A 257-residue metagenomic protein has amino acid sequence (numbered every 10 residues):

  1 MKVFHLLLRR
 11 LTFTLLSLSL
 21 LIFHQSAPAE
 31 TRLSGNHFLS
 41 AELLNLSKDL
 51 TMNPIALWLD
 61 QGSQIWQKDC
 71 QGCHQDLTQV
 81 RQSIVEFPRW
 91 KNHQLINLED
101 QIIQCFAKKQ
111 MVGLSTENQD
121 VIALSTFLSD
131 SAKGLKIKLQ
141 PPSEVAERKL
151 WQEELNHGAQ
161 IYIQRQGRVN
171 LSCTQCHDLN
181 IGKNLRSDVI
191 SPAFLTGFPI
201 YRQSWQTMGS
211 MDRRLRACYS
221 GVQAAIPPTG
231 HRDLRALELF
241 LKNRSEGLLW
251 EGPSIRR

Functional and structural regions predicted by a protein language model:
V3, L7-L8, S17-L57, R89-N156 (+3 more regions): Post-cleavage N-terminal segment of exported redox proteins
L50-T78: N-terminal, post-signal-peptide region of Sec/Tat-exported proteins
S63, S129-N184: Surface-exposed interaction/gating patches
Q64, G158-I163, S172, L185 (+3 more regions): Long compositionally biased, domain-poor regions of proteins
K68-T78, L124, G158, N170-N180 (+2 more regions): The canonical Cys-X-X-Cys-His
V80-I84, K183-S187: Short Cys/His-rich "knuckle" micro-motifs
V85-H93, V189-G197: Short cysteine/histidine-rich metal-coordination sites, predominantly Zn2+-binding motifs
